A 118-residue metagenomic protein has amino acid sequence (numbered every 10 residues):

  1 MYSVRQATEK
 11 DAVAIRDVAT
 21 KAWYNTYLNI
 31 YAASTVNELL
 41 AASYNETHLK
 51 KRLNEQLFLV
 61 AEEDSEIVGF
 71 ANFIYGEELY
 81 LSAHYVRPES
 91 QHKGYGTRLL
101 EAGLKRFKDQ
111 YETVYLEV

Functional and structural regions predicted by a protein language model:
M1-V4: Extreme N-terminal starter segment of soluble prokaryotic enzymes
Q6-A12, R16-E89, T97-R106: Acetyl-CoA-dependent GNAT
K93: Flexible nucleotide-binding loop
F107-V118: Conserved GNAT acetyl-CoA-binding A-motif
